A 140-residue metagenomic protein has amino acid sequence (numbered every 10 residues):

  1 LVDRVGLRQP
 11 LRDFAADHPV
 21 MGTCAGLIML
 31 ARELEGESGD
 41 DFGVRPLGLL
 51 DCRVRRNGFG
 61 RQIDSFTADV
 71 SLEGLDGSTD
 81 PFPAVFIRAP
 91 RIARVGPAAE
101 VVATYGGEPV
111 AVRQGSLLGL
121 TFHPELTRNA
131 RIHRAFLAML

Functional and structural regions predicted by a protein language model:
L1-G74: Cysteine-nucleophile active-site neighborhood
R56-L140: Amide-donor transfer/coupling interface in amidating biosynthetic enzymes
